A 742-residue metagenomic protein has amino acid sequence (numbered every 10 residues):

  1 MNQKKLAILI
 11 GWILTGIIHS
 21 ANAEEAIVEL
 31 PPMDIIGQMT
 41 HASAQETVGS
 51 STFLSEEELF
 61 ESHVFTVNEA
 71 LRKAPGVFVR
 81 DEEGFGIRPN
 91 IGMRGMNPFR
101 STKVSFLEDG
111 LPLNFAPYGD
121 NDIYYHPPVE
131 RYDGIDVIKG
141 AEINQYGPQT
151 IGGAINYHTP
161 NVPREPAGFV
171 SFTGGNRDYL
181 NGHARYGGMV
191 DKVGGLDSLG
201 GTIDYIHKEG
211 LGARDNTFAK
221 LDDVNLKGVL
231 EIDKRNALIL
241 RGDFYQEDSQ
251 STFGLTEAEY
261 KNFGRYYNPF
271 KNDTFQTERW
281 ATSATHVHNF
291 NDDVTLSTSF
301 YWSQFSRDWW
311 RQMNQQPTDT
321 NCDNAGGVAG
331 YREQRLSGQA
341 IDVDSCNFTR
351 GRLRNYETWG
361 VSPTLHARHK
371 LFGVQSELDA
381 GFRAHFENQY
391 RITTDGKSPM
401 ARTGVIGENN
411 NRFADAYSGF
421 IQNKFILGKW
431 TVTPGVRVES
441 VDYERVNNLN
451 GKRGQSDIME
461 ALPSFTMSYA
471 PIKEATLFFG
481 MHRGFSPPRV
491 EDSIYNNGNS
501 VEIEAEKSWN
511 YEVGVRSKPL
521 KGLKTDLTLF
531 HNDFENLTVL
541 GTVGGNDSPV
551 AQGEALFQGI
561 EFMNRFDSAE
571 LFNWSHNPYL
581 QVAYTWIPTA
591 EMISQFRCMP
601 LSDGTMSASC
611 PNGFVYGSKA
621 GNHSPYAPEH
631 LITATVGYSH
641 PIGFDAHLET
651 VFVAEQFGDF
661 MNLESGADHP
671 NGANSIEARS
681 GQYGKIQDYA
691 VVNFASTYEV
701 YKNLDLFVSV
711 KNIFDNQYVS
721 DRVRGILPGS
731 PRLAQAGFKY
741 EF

Functional and structural regions predicted by a protein language model:
S43, E69-F115: Extracytoplasmic beta-strand/coil segments of soluble accessory domains associated with Gram-negative outer-membrane
L111-K139: Short acidic/polar hinge/loop motifs at secondary-structure boundaries that mediate gating or recognition
A167-F169, G174-E209, A213-S251, T274-F290 (+1 more regions): Transmembrane beta-barrel wall of Gram-negative outer-membrane proteins
D233, Y356, Q375-F386, G407-N532 (+2 more regions): Structural signature of Gram-negative outer-membrane beta-barrels, strongest in the C-terminal barrel of TonB-dependent
A237-L238, T277-N448, N564, W574-N577 (+1 more regions): Face-selective signature of the C-terminal outer-membrane beta-barrel domain
Q246-F263, Q389-Y390, D395-K397, D442-R445 (+6 more regions): Surface-exposed extracellular loop regions of Gram-negative outer-membrane beta-barrel proteins, predominantly
V287-N289, T295-M313, A470, T476-H482 (+3 more regions): Membrane-embedded beta-barrel scaffold of Gram-negative outer-membrane proteins
H366-A367, F372, L378, I426-K429 (+2 more regions): Gram-negative outer-membrane beta-barrel transporters
